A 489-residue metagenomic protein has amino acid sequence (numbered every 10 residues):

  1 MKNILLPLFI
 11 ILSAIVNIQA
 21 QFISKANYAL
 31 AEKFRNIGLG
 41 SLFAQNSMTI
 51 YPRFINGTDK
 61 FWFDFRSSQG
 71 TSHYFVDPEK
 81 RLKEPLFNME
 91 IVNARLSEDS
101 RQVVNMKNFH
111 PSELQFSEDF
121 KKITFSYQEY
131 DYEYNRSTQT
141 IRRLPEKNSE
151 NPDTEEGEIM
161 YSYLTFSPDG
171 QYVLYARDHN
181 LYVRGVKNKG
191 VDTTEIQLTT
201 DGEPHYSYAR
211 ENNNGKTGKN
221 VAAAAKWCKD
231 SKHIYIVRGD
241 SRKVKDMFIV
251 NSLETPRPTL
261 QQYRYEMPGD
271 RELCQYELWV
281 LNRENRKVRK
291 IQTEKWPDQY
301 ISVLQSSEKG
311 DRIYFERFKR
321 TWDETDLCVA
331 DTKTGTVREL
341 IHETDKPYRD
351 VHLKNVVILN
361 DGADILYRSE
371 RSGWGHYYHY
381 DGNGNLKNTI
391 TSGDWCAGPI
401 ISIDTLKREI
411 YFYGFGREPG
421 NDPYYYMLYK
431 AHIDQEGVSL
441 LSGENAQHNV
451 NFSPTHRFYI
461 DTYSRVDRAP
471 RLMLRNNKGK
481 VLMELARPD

Functional and structural regions predicted by a protein language model:
M1-A26: Bacterial Sec-dependent N-terminal signal peptides
L8-F9, V337, I410, L482: A ubiquitous, low-specificity "background" feature that marks scattered single residues across proteins without
Q21-P470, L474-R475: Beta-propeller folds
R468-D489: An N-terminal hydrophobic leader/cap segment in hydrolases
